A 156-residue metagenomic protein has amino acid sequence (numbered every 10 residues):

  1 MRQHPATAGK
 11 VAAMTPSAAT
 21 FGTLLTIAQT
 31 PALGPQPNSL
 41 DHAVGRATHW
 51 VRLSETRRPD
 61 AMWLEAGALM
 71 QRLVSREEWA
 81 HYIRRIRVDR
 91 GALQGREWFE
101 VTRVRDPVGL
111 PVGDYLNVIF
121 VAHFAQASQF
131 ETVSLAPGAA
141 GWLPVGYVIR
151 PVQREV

Functional and structural regions predicted by a protein language model:
R2-H4, M14-G22, A61-R72, R96-W98 (+3 more regions): Short, charge-rich amphipathic segments
R2-T56: Short, low-complexity N-terminal intrinsically disordered segments enriched in polar/charged residues
G9-A12, L25, H81, F99 (+2 more regions): Residue-level marker of intrinsically disordered, low-complexity segments enriched for small/polar residues
N38, V44-G45, H49, D60-G113 (+1 more regions): Short solvent-exposed beta->alpha transition segments
P59-D60, G141: Internal amphipathic alpha-helical segments of the cytochrome P450 catalytic fold
E100-V156: Exposed beta-sheet edge and beta->alpha loop/turn motif
